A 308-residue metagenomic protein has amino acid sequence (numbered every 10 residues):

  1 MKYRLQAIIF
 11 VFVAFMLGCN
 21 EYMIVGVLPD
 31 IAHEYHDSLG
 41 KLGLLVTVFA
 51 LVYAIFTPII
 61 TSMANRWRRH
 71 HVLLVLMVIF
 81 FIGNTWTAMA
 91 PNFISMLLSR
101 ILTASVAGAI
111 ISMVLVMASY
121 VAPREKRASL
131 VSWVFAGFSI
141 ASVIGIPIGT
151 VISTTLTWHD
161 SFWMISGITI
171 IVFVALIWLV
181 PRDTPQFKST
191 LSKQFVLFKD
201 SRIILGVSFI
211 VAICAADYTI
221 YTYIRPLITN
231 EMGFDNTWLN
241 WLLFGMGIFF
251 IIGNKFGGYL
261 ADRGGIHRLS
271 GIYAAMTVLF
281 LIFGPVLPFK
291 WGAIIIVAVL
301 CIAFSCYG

Functional and structural regions predicted by a protein language model:
Q6-L42, T57-I60, I220-R225: Extracytoplasmic
H36, R68, M89-S95, G233 (+1 more regions): Helix-breaking motifs and short loop linkers at transmembrane-helix boundaries and internal kinks in secondary membrane
I55-I94: Conserved MFS/SLC helix-loop-helix module at the cytosolic interface between two early adjacent transmembrane helices
G83-W86, I94-T103, W291-V299: Paired small-residue
S95, P123-K126, S132-W178: Helix-loop-helix hairpin linking two adjacent transmembrane segments in secondary transporters
S99-G137: Cytoplasmic helix-loop-helix junction between adjacent transmembrane helices in 12-TM secondary transporters
I204-L243: Extracytoplasmic gate region of multi-pass secondary transporters
H267-G308: C-terminal transmembrane helical hairpin of 12-TM major facilitator-type secondary transporters
